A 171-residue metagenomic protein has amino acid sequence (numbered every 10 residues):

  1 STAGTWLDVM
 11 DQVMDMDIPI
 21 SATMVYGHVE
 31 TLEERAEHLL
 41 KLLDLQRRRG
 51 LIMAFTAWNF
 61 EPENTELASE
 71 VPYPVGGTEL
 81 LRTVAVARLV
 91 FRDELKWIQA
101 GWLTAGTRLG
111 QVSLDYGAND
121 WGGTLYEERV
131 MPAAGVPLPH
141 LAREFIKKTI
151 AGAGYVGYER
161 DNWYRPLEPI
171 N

Functional and structural regions predicted by a protein language model:
S1-I18, V25-R48, L67-T78, A133-P137: Conserved non-cysteine loop/helix-boundary elements of the Radical SAM core domain that shape
A3, V9, I18-V25, T83 (+2 more regions): Structured catalytic/translocation cores of nucleotide/phosphate-coupled proteins
L43-N171: Auxiliary Fe-S-binding modules of radical SAM enzymes
